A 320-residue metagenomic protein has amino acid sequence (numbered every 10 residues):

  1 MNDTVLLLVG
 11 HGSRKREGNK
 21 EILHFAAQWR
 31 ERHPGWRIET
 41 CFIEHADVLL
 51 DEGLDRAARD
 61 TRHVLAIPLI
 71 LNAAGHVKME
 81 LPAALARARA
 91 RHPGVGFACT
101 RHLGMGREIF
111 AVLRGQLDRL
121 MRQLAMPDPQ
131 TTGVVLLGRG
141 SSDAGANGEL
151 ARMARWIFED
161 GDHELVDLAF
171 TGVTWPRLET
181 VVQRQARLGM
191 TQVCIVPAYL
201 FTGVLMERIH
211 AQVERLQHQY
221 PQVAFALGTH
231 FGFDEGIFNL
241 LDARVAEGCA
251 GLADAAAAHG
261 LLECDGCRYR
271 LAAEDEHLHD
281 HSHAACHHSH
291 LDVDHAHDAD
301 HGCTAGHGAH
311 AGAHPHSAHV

Functional and structural regions predicted by a protein language model:
M1-V320: Active-site-proximal alpha-helix that buttresses catalytic centers in soluble enzyme cores
